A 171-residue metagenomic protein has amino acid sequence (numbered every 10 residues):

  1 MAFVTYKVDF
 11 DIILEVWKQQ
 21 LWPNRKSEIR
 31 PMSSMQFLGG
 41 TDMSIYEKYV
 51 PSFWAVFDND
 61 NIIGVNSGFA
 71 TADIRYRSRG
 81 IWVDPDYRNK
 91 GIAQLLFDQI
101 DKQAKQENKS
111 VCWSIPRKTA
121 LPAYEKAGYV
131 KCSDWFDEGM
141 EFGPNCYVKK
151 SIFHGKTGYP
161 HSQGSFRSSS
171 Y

Functional and structural regions predicted by a protein language model:
M1-D11, H154-Y171: Conserved N-terminal entry element of GNAT/NAT acetyltransferase domains
W17, Y124-E125, Y129: Conserved active-site tyrosine of GNAT-family acetyltransferases
W17-F53, F57: Active-site rim helix/loop that mediates acceptor-substrate recognition in acyltransferases
A55, N61-A70, R77-W82: Conserved beta-strand in the GNAT
A70-I81, R88, E138-P144: A conserved beta-turn-beta hairpin within the catalytic core of GNAT-like acetyltransferases that forms part
V83, N89-K102: Conserved acetyl-CoA-binding loop-helix of GNAT-fold acetyltransferases
F97, A104-R117: Conserved GNAT acetyl-CoA-binding A-motif
I115, V130-S151: Conserved catalytic-core motifs of GNAT/GCN5-like acyltransferases
